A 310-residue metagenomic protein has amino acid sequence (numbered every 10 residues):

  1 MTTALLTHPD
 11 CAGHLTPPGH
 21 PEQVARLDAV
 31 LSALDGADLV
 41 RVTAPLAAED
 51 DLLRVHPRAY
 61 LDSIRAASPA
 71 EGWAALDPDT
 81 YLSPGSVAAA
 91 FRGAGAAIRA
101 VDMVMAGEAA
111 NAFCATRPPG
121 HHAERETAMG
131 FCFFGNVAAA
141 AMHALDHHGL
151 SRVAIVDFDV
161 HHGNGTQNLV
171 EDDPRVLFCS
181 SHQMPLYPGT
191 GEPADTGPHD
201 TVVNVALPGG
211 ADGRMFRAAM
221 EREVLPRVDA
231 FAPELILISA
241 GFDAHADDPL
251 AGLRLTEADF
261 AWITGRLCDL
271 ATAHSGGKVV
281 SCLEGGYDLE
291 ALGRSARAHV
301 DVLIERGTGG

Functional and structural regions predicted by a protein language model:
M1-V156, H161-G310: HDAC/HDAC-like amidohydrolase catalytic core signature
